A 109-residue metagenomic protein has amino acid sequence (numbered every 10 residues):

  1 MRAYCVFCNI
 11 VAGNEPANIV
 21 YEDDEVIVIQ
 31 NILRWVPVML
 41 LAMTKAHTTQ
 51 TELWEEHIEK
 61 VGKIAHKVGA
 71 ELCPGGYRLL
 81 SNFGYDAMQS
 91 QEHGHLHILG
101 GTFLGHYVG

Functional and structural regions predicted by a protein language model:
M1-G109: HIT superfamily nucleotide-processing domains
